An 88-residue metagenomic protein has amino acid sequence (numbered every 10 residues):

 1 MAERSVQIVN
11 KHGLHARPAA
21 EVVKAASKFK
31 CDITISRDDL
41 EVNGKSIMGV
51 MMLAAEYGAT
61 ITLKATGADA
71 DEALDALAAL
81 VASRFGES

Functional and structural regions predicted by a protein language model:
M1-S5, T60-T62: Intrinsic-disorder/low-complexity, polar/charged segments enriched in Ser/Thr/Lys/Arg/Asp/Glu/Gln
Q7-M48, M52-Y57, S88: Compact, glycine-rich, soluble single-domain proteins
M52-S88: C-terminal structural segments of small proteins and small subunits
